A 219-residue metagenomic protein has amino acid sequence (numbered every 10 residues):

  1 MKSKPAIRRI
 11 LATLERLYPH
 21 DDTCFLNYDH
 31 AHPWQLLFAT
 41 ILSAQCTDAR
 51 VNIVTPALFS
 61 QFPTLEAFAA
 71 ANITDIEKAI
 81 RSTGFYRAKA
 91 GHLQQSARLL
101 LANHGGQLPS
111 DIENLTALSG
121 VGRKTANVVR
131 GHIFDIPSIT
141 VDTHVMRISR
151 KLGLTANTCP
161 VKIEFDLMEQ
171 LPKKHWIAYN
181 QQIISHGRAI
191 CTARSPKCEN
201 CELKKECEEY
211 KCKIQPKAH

Functional and structural regions predicted by a protein language model:
K2-A218: Catalytic cores of DNA base-excision repair glycosylases
